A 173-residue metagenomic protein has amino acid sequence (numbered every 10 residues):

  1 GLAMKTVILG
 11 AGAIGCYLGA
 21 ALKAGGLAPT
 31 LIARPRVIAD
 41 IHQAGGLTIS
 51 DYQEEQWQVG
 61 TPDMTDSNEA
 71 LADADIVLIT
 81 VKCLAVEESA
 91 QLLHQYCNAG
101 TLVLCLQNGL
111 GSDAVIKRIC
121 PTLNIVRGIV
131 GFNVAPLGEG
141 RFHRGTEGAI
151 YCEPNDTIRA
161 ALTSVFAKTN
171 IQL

Functional and structural regions predicted by a protein language model:
L2-E54: NAD(P)+-binding Rossmann beta1-loop-alpha1 motif at the extreme N-terminus of oxidoreductases
M4, L27, T101, L123-N124 (+1 more regions): A structural micro-motif
M4-K5, D75, L123, G148: Nucleotide donor/acceptor-binding cores
L31, D63-T65, C152: Generic preference for hydrophobic
D40, Y96, I119-N124, E139-L173: Internal alpha-helical scaffold of NAD(P)-dependent oxidoreductase catalytic cores
Y52-Q58, N155: Active-site-adjacent segment of FAD-dependent monooxygenases/related oxidoreductases
W57-G60, M64-H143: Rossmann-like NAD(P)(H) cofactor-binding subdomain of soluble oxidoreductases
